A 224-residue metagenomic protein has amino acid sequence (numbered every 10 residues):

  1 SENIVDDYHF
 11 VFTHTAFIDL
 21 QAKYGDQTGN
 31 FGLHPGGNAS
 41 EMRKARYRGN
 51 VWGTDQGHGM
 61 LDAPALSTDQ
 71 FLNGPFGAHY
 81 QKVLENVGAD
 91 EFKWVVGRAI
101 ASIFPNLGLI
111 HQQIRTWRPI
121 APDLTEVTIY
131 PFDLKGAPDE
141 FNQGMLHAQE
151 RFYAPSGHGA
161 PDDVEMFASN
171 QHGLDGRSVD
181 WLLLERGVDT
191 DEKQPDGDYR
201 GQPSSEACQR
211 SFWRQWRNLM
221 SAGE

Functional and structural regions predicted by a protein language model:
S1-E224: C-terminal catalytic domain of Rieske-type non-heme iron oxygenases
